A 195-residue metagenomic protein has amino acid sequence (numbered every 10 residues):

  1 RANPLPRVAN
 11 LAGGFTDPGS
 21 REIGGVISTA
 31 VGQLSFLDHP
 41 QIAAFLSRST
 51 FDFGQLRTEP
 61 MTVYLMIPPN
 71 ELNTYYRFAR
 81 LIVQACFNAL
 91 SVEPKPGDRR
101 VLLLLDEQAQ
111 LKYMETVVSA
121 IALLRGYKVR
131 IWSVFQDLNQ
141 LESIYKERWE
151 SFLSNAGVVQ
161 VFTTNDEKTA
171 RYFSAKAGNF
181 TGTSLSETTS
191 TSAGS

Functional and structural regions predicted by a protein language model:
R1-R130, I144, S154, N165: P-loop NTPase motor domains
G54, S119-A122, Q140-S195: P-loop NTPase motor core of the ASCE superfamily
F135: H-loop/switch region of ABC-family ATPase nucleotide-binding domains
